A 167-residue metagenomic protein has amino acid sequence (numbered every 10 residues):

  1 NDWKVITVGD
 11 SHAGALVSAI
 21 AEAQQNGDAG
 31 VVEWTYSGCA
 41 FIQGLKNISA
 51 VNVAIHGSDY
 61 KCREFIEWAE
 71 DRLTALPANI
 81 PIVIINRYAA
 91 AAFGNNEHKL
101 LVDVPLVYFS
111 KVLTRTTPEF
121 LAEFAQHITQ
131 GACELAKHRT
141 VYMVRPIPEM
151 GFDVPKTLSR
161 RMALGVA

Functional and structural regions predicted by a protein language model:
N1-A167: Extracellular glycan-modifying ectodomains
